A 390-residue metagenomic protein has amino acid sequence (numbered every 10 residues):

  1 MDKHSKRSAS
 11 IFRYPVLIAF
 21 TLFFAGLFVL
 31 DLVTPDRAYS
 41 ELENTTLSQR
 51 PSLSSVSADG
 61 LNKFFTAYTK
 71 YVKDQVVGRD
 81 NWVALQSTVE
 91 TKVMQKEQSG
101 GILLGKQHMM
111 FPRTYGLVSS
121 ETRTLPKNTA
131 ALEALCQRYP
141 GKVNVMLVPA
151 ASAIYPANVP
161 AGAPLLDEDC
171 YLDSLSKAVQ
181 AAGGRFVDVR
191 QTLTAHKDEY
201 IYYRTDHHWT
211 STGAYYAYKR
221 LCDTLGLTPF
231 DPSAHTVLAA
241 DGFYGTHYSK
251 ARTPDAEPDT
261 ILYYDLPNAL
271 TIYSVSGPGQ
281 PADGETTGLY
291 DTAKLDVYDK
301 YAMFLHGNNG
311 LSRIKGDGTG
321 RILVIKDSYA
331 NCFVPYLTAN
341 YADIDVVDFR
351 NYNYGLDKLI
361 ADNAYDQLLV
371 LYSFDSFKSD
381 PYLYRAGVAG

Functional and structural regions predicted by a protein language model:
M1-G390: Extracellular glycan-modifying ectodomains
